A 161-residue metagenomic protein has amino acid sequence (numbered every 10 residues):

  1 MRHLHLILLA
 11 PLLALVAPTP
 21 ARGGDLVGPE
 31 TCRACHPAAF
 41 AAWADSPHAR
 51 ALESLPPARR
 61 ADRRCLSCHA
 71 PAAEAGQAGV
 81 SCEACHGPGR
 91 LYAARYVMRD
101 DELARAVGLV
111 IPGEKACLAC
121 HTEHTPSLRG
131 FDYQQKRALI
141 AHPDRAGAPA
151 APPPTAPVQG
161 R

Functional and structural regions predicted by a protein language model:
M1-R2: N-terminal secretory signal peptides that target proteins for export/translocation
H5-V16: Bacterial N-terminal signal peptides
P20-R161: Short sequence/structural segments immediately N-terminal
